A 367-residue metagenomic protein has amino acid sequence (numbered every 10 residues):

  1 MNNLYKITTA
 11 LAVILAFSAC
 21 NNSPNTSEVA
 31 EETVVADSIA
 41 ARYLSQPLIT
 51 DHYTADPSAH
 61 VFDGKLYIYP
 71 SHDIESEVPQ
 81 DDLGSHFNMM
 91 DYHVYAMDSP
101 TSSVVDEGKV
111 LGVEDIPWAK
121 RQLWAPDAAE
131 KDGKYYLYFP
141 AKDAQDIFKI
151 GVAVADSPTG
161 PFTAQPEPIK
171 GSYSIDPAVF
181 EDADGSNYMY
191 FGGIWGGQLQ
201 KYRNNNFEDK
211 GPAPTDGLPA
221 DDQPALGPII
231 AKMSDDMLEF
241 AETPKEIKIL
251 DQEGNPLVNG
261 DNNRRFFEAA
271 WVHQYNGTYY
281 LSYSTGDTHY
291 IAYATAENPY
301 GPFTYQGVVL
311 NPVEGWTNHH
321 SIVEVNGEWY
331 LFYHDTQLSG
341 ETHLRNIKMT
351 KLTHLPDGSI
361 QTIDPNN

Functional and structural regions predicted by a protein language model:
M1-T8: Bacterial N-terminal signal peptides that target proteins for export
L11: Surface-exposed, charge/polar-rich loops and edge strands
A16-A19: C-terminal motif of bacterial Sec signal peptides marking the signal peptidase cleavage site
N22-N367: Carbohydrate-active catalytic/glycan-binding domains of CAZyme proteins, especially the secreted or lumenal ectodomains
